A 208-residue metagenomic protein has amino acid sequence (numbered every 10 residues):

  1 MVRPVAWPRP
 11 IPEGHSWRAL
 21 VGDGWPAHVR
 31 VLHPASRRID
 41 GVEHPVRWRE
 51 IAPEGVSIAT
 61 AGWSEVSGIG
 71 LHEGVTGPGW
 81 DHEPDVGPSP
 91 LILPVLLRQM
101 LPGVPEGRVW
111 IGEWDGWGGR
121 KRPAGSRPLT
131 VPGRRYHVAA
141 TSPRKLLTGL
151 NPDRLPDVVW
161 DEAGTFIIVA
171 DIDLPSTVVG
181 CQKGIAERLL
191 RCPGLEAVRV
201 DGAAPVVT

Functional and structural regions predicted by a protein language model:
M1-T148: Extended, low-hydrophobicity segments enriched in charged/polar residues
D23, D40, D81, D85 (+6 more regions): Acidic-enriched, low-complexity/disordered segments with a strong bias for Aspartate over Glutamate
I58-L71, V75, R154-I168, A204-T208: N-terminal low-complexity, intrinsically disordered segments
W114-W117, F166, K183, L189: Aromatic-enriched hydrophobic runs in primary sequence
L129-I185: Amphipathic protein-protein interaction modules
A170-T208: Alpha-helical oligomerization segments
